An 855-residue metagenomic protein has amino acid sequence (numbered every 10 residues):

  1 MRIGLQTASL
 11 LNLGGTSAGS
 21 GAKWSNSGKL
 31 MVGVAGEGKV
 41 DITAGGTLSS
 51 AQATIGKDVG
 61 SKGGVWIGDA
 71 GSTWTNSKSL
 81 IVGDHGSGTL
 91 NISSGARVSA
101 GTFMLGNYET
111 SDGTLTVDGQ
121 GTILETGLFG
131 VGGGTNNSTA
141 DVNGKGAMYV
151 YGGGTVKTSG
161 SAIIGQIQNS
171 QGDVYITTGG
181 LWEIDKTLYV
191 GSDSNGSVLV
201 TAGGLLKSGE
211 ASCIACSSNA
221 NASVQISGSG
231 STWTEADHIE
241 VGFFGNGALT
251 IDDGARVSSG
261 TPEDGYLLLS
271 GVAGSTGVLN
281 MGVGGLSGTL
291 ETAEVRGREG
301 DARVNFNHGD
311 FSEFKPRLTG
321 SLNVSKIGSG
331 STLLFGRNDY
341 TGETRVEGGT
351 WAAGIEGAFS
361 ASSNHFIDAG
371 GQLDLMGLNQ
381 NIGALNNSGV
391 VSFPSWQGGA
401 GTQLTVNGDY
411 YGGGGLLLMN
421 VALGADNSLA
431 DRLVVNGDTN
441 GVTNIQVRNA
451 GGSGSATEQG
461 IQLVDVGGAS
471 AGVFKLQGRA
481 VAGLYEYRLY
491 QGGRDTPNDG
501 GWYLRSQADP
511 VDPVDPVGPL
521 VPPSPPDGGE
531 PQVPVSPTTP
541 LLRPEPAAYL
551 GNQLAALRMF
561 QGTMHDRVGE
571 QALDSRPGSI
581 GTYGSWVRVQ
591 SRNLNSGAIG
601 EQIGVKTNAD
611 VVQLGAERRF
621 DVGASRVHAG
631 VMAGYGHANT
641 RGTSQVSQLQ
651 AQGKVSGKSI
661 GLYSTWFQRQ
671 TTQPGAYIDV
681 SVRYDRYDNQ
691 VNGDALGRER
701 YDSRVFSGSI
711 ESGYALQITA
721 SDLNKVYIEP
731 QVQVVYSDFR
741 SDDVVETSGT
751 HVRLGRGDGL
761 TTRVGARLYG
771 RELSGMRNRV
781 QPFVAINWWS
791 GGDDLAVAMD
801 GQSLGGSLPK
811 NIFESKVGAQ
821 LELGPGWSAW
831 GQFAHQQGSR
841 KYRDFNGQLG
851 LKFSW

Functional and structural regions predicted by a protein language model:
R2-G4, S9, A22, M31-G33 (+29 more regions): Periodic glycine anchor positions in long extracellular repeat architectures
G4, G14, G33, T43 (+41 more regions): Feature marks extracellular polysaccharide-active and adherence modules
W24-G28, S49-S50, W74-K78, R97-F103 (+11 more regions): Surface-exposed loop/turn positions within long extracellular repeat scaffolds, especially the passenger domains
T54, L80, M104, N137 (+13 more regions): Outer-membrane beta-barrel domain signature
T89, L418, G584-R588, H628-M632 (+5 more regions): Residue-level detector of the transmembrane beta-barrel scaffold of outer-membrane proteins
T289-L290, E299, N307, E313 (+5 more regions): Extracellular beta-solenoid/beta-roll
L520-A720, Q832-H835, S839-N846, K852: Outer membrane beta-barrel translocator domains of Type V secretion systems
G661, T747-W855: Outer membrane beta-barrel transmembrane domains
